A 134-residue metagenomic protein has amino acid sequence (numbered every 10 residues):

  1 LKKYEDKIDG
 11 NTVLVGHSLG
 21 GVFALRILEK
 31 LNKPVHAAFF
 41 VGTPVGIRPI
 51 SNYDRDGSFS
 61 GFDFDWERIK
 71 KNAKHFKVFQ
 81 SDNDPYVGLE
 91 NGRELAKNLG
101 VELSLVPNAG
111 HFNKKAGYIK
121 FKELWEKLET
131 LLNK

Functional and structural regions predicted by a protein language model:
L1-N11: Conserved acidic catalytic loop of the alpha/beta-hydrolase fold
V15-L25: Gly/Ala-rich beta-loop-alpha elbow adjacent to hydrolase catalytic centers
F39-P49: Active-site nucleophile loop of the alpha/beta-hydrolase fold
N52-R68: Active-site nucleophile elbow and catalytic-triad environment of alpha/beta-hydrolase enzymes
N72, K77-Q80, D84: Short beta-strand/loop motif that positions the catalytic acidic residue of the alpha/beta-hydrolase fold
P85-N91: Conserved alpha/beta-hydrolase "acid-adjacent" motif
A109-F121: Catalytic histidine-centered segment of alpha/beta-hydrolase-like enzymes
